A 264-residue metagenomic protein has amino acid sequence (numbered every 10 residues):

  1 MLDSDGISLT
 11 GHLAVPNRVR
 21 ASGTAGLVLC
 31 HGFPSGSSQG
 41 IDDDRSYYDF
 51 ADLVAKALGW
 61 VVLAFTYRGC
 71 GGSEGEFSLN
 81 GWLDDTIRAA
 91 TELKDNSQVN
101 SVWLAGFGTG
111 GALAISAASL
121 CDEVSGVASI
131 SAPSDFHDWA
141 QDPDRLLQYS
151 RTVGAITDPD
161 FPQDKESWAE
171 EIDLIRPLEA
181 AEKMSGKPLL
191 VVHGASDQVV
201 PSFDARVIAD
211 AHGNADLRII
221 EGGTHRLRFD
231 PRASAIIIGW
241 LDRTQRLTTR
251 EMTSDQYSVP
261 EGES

Functional and structural regions predicted by a protein language model:
M1-A21: N-terminal cap/lid segment of alpha/beta-hydrolase-fold proteins
R18-A57: Short, surface-exposed "cap/lid" segments of acyl-processing enzymes
S46, E76-N96: Alpha/beta-hydrolase active-site loop
S97-G108: Alpha/beta-hydrolase fold nucleophile elbow
L120-E166: Hydrolase active-site cap/lid region
M184-S185, V191-H193, D197: Short beta-strand/loop motif that positions the catalytic acidic residue of the alpha/beta-hydrolase fold
Q198-D204, R228-F229: Conserved alpha/beta-hydrolase "acid-adjacent" motif
G223-S234: Catalytic histidine-centered segment of alpha/beta-hydrolase-like enzymes
